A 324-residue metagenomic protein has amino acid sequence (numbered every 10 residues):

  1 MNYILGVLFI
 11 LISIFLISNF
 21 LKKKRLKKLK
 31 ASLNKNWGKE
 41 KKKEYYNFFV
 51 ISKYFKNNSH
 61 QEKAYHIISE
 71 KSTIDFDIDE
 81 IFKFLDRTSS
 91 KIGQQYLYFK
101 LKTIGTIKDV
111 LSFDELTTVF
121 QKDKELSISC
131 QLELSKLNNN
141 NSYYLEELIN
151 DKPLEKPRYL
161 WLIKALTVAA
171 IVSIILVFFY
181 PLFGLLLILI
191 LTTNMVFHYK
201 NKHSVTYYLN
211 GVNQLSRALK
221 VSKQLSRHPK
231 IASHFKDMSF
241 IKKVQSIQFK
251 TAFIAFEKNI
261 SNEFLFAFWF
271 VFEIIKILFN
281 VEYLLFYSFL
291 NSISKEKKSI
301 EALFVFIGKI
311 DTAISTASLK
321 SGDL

Functional and structural regions predicted by a protein language model:
M1-L324: Alpha-helical bundle segments enriched in helix-capping/polar residues
